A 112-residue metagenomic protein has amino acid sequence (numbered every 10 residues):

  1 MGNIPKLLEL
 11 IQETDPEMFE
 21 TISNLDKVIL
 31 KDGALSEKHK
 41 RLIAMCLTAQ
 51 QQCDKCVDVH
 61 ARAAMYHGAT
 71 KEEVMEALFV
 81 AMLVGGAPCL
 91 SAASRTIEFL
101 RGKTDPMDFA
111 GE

Functional and structural regions predicted by a protein language model:
M1-H39, C89-E112: Acidic, glycine/proline-rich low-complexity segments that act as flexible tails and inter-domain linkers
E17, V59-K71, T96-L100: Iron-sulfur (Fe-S) cluster-binding segments and ferredoxin-like electron-carrier domains, especially [2Fe-2S]
I22, D26, L42-L47, A77-V84: Short alpha-helical scaffolding segments that buttress acidic/His motifs in well-ordered protein cores
S36-E37, D54, K71: Alpha-helix N-cap/helix-initiation sites
I43, L47-V59: Short, thiol/selenol-centered motifs that function as redox-active sites or metal-ligating centers
C53, L83-S91: Amphipathic C-terminal alpha-helical segment
